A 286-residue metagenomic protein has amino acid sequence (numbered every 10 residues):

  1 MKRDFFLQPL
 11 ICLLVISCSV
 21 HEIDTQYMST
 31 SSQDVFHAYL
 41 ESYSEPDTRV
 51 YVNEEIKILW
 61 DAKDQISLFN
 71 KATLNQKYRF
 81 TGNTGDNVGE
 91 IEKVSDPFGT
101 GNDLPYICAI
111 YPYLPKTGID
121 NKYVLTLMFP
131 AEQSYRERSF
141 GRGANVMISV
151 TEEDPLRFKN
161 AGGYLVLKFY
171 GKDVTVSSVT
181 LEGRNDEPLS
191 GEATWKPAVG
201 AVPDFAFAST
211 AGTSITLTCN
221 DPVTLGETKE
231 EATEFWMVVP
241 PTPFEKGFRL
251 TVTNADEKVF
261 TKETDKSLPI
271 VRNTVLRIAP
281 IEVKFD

Functional and structural regions predicted by a protein language model:
M1-K2, C12: Residue-level detector of alpha-helical transmembrane segments in integral membrane proteins
K2-D4, C18-D286: Sec-type signal peptide cleavage vicinity
Q8-S17: Bacterial N-terminal signal peptides
